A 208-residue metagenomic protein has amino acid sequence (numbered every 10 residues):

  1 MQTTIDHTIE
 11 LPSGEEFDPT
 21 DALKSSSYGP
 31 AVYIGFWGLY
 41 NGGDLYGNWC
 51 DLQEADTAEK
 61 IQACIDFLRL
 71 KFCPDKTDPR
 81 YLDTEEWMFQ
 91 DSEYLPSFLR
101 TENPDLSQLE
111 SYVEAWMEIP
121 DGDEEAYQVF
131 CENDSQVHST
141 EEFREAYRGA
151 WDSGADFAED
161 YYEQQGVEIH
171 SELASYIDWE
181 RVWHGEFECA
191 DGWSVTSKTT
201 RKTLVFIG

Functional and structural regions predicted by a protein language model:
Q2-F72: N-terminal ordered "arm"
T3-F17, S26, A155-G208: Acidic, proline/glycine-rich low-complexity IDRs
G29-G35, D44-D51, E86-Q90, G192-T196 (+1 more regions): Ordered hydrophobic segments in well-structured contexts
L39-D44, L95-L99, T203-L204: Short, surface-exposed beta-strand/loop "edge" segments at domain boundaries and coil↔beta transitions
G43, S97-D105, E114, P120-G122 (+3 more regions): Extracellular/secreted glycoprotein ectodomains characterized by long, lumenal stretches of O-glycosylated
D56-S135: Structured domain cores in non-transmembrane regions
K60-I61, F143, V182: Hydrophobic/aromatic residues in well-formed alpha-helices
M117, D121-Q165, A190-D191, T199-T200 (+1 more regions): Extracytoplasmic/secretory-pathway segments with low complexity and glycosylation-like composition
